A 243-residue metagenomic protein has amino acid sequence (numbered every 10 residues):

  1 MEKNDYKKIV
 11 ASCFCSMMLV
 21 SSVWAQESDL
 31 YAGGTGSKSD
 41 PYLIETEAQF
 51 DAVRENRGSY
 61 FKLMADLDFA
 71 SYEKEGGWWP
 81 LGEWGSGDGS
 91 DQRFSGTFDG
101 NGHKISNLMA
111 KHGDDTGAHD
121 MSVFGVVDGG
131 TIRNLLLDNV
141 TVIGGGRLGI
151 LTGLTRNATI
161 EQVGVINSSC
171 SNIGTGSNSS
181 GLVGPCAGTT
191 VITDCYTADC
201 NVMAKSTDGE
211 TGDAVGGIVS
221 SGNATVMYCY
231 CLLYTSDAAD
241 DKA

Functional and structural regions predicted by a protein language model:
E2-C13: Bacterial N-terminal signal peptides that target proteins for export
S12-S21: Bacterial N-terminal signal peptides
W24-S236: Surface-exposed repetitive/solenoidal architectures
D237-A243: A short, hydrophobic C-terminal helix/tail in secreted or cell-surface proteins
